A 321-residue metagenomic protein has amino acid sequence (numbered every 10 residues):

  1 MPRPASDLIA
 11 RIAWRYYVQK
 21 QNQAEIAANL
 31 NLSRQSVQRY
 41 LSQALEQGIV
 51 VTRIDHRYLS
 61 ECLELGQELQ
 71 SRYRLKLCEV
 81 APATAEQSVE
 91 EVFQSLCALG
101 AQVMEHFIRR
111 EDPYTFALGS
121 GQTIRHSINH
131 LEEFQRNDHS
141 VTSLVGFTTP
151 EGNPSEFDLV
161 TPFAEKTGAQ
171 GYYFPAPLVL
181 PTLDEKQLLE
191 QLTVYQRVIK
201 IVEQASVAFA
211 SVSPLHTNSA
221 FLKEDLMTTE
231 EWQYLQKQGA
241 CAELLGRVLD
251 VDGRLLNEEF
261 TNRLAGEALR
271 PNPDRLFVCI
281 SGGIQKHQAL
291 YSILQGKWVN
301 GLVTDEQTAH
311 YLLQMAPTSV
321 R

Functional and structural regions predicted by a protein language model:
P2, S42-Y114, N129-D138, E151-N153: HTH-adjacent hinge/linker in prokaryotic transcriptional regulators
R3-A13, Y17-N31, S36, S42-Q43 (+3 more regions): Conserved phosphate- and dinucleotide-binding cores of soluble alpha/beta proteins, encompassing both enzyme active
I12, L96, G100-M104, S127 (+2 more regions): Generic hydrophobic alpha-helical segments
E79-P82, S143, Y173-P175, C279: Structural signal for conserved beta-strand scaffold positions within catalytic alpha/beta enzyme cores
E111-T115, R136-D138, A205, D274 (+1 more regions): A general structural motif
A117-T123, G282: Glycine-rich beta-strand-to-loop/alpha-helix junction loops that act as flexible
T123-F134, A220-E230: Short Gly/Thr/Asp-enriched flexible loops that form oxyanion-binding sites at enzyme active sites
S140-T148: Catalytic or ion-translocation cores adjacent to nucleophile or general acid/base/metal-coordination motifs in diverse
